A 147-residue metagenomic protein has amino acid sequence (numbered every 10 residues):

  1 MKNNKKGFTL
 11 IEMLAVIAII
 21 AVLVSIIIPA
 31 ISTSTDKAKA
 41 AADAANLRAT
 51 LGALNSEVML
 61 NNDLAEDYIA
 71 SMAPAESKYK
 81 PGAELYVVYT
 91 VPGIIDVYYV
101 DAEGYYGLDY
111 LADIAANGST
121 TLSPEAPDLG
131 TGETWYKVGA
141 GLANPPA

Functional and structural regions predicted by a protein language model:
M1-N3: N-terminal secretory signal peptides that target proteins for export/translocation
K5-I31: N-terminal single-pass transmembrane signal-anchor helix
I31-L51: Aliphatic-rich helix starts adjacent to a transmembrane/signal segment
S32, M72-P74: Amphipathic alpha-helical coiled-coil/heptad-repeat segments
G52-M72: Alpha-helix exit/C-cap motif
A75, P81-A83, T90-A147: Short, surface-exposed interaction loops/tails
